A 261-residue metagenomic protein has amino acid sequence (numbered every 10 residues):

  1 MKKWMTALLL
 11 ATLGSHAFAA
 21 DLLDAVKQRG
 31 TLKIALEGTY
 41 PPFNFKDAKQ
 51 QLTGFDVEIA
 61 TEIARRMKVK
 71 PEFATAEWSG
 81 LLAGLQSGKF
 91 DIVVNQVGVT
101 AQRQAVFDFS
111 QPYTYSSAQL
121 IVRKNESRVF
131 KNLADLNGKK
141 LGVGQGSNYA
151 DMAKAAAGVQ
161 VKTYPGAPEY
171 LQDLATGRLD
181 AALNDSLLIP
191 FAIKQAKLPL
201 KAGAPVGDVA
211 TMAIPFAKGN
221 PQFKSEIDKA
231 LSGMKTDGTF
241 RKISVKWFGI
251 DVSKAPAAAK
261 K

Functional and structural regions predicted by a protein language model:
D21, N148-V161, L200-A202, S232-K261: Ligand-binding clefts/hinges and TM-proximal coupling segments of bilobed small-molecule sensing domains
D21-Q96, D237: Extracytoplasmic small-molecule ligand-binding "clamshell" domains of the periplasmic binding protein/Venus flytrap
N44-A48, A60-V69, L133, G146-Y164 (+1 more regions): Ligand-binding cleft/hinge of the Venus flytrap
E58-R66, K124, K140, Q145-S147 (+1 more regions): Extended ligand-binding regions for polar small-molecule ligands
F73-A83, R128, S147, K162-T176 (+1 more regions): Short helix-initiation/N-cap motifs at beta->coil->alpha
G80, V97-A105, M152-A155, D180-D208: A ligand-binding cleft/hinge motif common to bilobed small-molecule-binding domains
Y115-V122, S186, P190-S232, I250-K261: Periplasmic-binding protein-like
R123-K140: Flexible hinge/capping segments at coil-to-helix
